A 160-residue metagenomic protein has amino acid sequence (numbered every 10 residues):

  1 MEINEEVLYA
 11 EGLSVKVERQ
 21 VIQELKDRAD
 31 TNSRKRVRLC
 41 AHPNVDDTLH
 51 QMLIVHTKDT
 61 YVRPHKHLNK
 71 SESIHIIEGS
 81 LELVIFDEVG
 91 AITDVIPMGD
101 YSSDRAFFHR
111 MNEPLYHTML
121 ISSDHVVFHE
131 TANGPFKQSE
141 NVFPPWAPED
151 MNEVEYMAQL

Functional and structural regions predicted by a protein language model:
M1-L49, D94-Y101, V154-L160: A short, N-terminal "cap"/entry segment at the start of jelly-roll beta-barrel domains of the cupin/DSBH fold
D46-L49, T57-Y61, S80-E82, V89-A91: Short, charged/polar surface micro-motifs in flexible loops or helix N-caps
L53-K70, E113: Conserved short histidine dyad/triad with adjacent acidic residue
R63-H65, L83-I85, H109-M111, H117-S122 (+1 more regions): Short beta-strand His + acidic residue motifs that chelate non-heme Fe in jelly-roll/DSBH and cupin folds
N69-V89: Glycine- and acidic-residue-biased ligand/ion/polar-headgroup-sensing regions
D87-H117: Short acidic-glycine-tyrosine-enriched beta hairpin
T93-V95, S103-D104, T118-L160: Double-stranded beta-helix
